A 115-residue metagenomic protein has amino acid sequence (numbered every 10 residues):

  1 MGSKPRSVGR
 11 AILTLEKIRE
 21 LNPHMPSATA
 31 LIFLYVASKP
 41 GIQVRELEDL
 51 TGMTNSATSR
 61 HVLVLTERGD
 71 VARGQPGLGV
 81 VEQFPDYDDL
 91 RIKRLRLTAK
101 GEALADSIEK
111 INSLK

Functional and structural regions predicted by a protein language model:
G2-A11, A28-L34: Conserved N-terminal beta-strand and adjoining loop/helix that marks the start of the Nudix/MutT-like hydrolase domain
R6-N22: Short, Lys/Arg-enriched N-terminal segment that forms or immediately precedes the first helix of a structured domain
T14-I18, A99-K115: Amphipathic alpha-helical dimerization/coiled-coil segments that flank or bridge DNA-binding/regulatory modules
K17-T54: N-terminal helix-turn-helix DNA-binding core of bacterial DNA-binding proteins
T66-R73: C-terminal flanking helix
R73-L90: Beta-hairpin "wing" of winged helix-turn-helix
D86-A105: Basic, amphipathic "hinge/linker" alpha-helix immediately C-terminal to the N-terminal HTH DNA-binding motif
